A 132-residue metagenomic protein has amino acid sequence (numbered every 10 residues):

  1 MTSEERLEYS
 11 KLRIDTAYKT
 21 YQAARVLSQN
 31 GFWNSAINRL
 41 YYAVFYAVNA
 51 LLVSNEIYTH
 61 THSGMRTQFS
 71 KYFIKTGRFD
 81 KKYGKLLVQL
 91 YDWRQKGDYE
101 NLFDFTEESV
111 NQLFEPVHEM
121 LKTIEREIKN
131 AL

Functional and structural regions predicted by a protein language model:
M1-L132: Terminal alpha-helical segments
